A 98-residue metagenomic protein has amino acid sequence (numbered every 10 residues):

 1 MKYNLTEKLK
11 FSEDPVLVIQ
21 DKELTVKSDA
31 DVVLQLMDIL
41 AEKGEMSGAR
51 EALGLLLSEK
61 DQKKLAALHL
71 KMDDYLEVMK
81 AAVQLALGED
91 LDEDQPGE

Functional and structural regions predicted by a protein language model:
K2-N4, K8-S12, Q20-E98: Short, surface-exposed, charged amphipathic helix/loop patches that serve as local interaction elements
